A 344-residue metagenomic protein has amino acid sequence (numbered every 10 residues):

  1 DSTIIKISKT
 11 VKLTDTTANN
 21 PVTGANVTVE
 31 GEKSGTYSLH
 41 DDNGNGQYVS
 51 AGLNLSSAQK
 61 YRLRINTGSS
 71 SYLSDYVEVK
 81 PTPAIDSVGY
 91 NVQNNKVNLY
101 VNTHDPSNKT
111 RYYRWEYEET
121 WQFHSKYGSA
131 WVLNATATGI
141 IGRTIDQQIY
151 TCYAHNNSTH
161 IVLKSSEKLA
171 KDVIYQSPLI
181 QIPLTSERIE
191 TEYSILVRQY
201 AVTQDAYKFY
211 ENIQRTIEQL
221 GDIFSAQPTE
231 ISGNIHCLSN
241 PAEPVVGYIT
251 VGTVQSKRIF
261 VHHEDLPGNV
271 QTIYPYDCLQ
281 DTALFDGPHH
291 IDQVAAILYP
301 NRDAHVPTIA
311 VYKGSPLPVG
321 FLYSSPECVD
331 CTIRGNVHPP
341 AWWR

Functional and structural regions predicted by a protein language model:
D1-R344: A sequence/structural signal for flexible, mid-protein segments enriched in small/helix-disrupting residues
